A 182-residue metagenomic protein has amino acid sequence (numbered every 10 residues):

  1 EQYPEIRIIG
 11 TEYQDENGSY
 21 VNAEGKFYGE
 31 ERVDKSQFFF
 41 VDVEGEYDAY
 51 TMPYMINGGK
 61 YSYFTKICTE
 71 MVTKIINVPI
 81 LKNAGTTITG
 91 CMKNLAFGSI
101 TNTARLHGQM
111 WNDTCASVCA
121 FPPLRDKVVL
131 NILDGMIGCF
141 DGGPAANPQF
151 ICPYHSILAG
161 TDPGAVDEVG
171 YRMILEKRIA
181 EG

Functional and structural regions predicted by a protein language model:
E1-G182: N-terminal and secondary-structure boundary signal
